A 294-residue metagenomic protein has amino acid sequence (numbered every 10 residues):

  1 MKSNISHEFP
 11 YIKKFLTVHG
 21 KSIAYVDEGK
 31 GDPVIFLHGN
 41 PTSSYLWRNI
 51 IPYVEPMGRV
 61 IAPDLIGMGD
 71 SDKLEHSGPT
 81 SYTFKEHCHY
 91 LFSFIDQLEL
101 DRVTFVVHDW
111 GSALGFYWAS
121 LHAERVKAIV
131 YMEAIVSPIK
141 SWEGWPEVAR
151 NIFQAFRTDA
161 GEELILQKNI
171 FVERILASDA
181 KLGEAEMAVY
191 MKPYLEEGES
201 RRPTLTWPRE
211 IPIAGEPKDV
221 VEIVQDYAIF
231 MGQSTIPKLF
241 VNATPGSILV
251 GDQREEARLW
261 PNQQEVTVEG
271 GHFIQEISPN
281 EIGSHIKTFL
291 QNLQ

Functional and structural regions predicted by a protein language model:
K2-F15, G20-V26, P33, L46 (+5 more regions): Flexible "cap/lid" subdomain of the alpha/beta-hydrolase fold that forms the substrate-access gate
D32-H38: Short beta-strand element of the alpha/beta-hydrolase
H38-N40, V107-H108: Conserved alpha/beta-hydrolase "nucleophile elbow" surrounding the catalytic nucleophile
N40-I51: The serine-hydrolase catalytic nucleophile loop
E55-D64: Active-site machinery of serine-nucleophile hydrolases
E276-L290: Post-His helix in hydrolase/transferase enzymes
L293-Q294: Alpha/beta-hydrolase-fold serine-hydrolase catalytic core, especially in secreted/extracellular enzymes
